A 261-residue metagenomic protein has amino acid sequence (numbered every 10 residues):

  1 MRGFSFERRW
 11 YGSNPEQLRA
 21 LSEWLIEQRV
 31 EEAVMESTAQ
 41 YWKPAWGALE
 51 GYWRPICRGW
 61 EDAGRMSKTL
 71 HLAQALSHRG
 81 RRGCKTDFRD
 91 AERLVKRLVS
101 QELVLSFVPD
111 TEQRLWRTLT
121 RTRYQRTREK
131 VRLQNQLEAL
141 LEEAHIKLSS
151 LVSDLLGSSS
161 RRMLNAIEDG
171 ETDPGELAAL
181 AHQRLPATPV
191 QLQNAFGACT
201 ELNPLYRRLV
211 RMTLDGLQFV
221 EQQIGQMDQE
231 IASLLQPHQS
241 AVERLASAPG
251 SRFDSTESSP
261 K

Functional and structural regions predicted by a protein language model:
M1-K261: A detector of single, family-specific signature residues that are central to catalytic or substrate-handling motifs
